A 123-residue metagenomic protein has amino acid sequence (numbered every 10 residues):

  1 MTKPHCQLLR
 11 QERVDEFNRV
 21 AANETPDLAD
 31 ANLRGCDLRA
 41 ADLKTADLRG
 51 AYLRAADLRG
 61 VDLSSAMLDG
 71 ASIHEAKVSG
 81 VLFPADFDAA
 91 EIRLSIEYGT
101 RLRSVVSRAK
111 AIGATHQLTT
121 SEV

Functional and structural regions predicted by a protein language model:
K3-L8, E12-V123: Tandem repeat scaffolds
